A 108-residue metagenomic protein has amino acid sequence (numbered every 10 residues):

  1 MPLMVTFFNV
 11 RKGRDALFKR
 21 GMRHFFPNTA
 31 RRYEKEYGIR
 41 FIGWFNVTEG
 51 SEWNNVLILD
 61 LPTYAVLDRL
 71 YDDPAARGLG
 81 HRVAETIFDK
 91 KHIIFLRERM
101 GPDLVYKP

Functional and structural regions predicted by a protein language model:
P2-N9, I42-R77: Short, well-ordered beta-strand segments in beta-rich or mixed alpha/beta enzyme and ligand-binding folds
L3, F7-N9, K19-A30: Long, contiguous binding/interaction regions
K12-G13: Structural beta->alpha junctions
A16-R20, R69: A short acidic/glycine-rich loop-to-helix N-cap element
R20, V83, R99-G101: N-terminal functional modules and adjacent low-complexity/disordered segments of proteins
H24-R40, D60-L96: An amphipathic, aromatic/His-enriched active-site/gating alpha helix that lines ligand/cofactor pockets
I42, V47, R82-A84, V105: Intrinsically disordered, low-complexity, compositionally biased regions/tails
L96-P108: Short, low-order "capping/linker" segments at domain edges
